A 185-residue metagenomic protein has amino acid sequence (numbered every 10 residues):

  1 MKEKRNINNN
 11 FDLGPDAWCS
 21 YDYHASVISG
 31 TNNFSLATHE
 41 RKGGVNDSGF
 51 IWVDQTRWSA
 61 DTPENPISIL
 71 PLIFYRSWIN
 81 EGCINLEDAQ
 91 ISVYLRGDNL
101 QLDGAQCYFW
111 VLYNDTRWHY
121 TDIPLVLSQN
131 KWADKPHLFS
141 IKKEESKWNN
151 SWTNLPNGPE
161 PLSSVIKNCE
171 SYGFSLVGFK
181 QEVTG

Functional and structural regions predicted by a protein language model:
M1-K4, I28-S29, T62-P63, L127-K131: Exposed regions on extracellular, virion, or secretory-pathway luminal proteins
K2-L13: Boundary/junction segments of secreted and surface-exposed precursor proteins
D12-S59: Extracellular glycan-recognition surfaces and repeat-rich motifs
I28-N33, N149-E160: Surface-exposed intrinsically disordered loops and tails
I67-F74, W78-P156, V183: Extracellular ligand-binding interfaces
Q101, P161-S163: A short beta-strand-loop micro-motif that forms or neighbors metal/cofactor- and ligand-binding patches at active-site
S164-L176: Noncatalytic modules at the cell exterior or secretory-pathway interfaces, chiefly beta-strand-rich lectin/adhesion
F174-T184: Short beta-strand-plus-loop segments that form exposed binding edges in beta-rich domains
